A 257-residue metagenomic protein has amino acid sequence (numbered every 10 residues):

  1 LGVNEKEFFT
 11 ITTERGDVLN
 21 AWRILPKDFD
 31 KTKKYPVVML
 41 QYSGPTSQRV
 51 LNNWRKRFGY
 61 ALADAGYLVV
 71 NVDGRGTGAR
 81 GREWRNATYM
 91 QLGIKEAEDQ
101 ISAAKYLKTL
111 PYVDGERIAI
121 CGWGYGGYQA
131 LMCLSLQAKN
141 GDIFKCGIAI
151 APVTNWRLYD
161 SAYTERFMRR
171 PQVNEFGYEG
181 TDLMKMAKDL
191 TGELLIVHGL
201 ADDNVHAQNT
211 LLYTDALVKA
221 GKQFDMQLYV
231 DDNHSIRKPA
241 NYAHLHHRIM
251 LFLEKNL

Functional and structural regions predicted by a protein language model:
L1-L257: Serine-hydrolase catalytic core recognition
